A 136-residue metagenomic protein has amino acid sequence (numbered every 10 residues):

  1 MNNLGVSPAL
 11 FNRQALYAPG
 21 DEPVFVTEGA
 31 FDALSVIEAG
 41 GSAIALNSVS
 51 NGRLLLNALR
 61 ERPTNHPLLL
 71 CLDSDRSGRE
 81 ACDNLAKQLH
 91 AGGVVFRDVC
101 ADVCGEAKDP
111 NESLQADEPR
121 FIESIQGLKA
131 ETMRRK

Functional and structural regions predicted by a protein language model:
M1-T64, C82: Phosphate-handling DNA/RNA-contact segment within nucleic-acid enzymes
V26, H66-S77: Acidic beta-strand-to-loop metal/phosphate-binding motif
A43-I44, L68, G93-R97: Hydrophobic anchor at the start of a short beta-strand that flanks the dinucleotide cofactor-binding loop
N47-G52, D73-S74, D102-V103: Short, acidic/turn-prone active-site loops that include or flank metal/cofactor- and phosphate-binding residues
A58, E80-G92: Short, aromatic/basic amphipathic alpha-helical patches
G78-E80, K108-P110: Switch/connector loops and helix/strand junctions flanking conserved nucleotide-binding motifs in nucleotide-processing
V95-A107: A generic structural motif
D109-K136: Short, small/acidic-rich helices and loops at N termini and domain boundaries of DNA replication/processing enzymes
